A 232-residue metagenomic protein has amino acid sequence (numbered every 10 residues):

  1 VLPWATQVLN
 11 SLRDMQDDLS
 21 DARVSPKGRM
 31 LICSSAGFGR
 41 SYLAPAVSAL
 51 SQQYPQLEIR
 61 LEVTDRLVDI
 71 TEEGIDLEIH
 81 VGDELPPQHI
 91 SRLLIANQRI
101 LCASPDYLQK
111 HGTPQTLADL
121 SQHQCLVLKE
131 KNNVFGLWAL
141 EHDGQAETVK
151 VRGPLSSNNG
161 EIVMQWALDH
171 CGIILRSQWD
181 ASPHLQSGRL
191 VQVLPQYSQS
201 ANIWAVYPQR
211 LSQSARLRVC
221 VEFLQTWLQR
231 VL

Functional and structural regions predicted by a protein language model:
V1-S11: Basic, amphipathic "hinge/linker" alpha-helix immediately C-terminal to the N-terminal HTH DNA-binding motif
N10-C33: Short helix-loop hinge/linker segments at domain boundaries
D18, C33, R60-T64, V193 (+1 more regions): Solvent-exposed beta-strand sheet faces enriched in polar/charged residues
K27-I90: Central regulatory/effector-binding core of bacterial HTH transcription factors
L31-C33, E78, L126, I174 (+1 more regions): Short, well-ordered beta-strand segments
I32, L190, C220: Residue-level signal for inorganic ion chemistry
E72, E84-N202, R230-L232: C-terminal regulatory
P195-L232: A late-sequence structural motif
